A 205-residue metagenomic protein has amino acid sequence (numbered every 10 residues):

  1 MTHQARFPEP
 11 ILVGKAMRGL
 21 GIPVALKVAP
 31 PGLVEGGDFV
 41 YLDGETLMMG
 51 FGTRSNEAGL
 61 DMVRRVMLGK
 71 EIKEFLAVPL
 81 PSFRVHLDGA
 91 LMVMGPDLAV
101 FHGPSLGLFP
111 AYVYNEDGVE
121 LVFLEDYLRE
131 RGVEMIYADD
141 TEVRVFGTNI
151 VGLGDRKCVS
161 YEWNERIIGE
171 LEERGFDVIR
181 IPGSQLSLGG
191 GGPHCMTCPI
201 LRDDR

Functional and structural regions predicted by a protein language model:
M1-R205: The feature marks the mature, well-folded catalytic cores of soluble enzymes
